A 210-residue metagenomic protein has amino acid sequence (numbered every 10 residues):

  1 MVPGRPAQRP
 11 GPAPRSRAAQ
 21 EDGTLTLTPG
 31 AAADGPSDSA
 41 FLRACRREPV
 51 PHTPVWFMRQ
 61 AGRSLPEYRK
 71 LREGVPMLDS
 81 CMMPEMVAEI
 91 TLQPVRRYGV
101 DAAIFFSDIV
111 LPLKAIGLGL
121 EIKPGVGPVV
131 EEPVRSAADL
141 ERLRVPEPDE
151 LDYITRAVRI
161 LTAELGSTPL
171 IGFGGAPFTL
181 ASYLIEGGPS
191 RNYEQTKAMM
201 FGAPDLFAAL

Functional and structural regions predicted by a protein language model:
M1-T24: Compositionally biased, low-complexity flexible segments
G4-P6, P76-M77, S136-D139: Short, solvent-exposed coil/turn linker segments
A7, P54, G166-T168: Generic structural signal for short, solvent-exposed loop/turn connectors between secondary structure elements
Q8, Q20, Q60, Q93 (+1 more regions): Residue-identity detector for glutamine
G11-P12, S16-A18, R69, P124 (+1 more regions): Residue-level recognition of conserved structural "scaffold" positions that shape functional pockets and channels
P12, Q60-E67, G127-V134: Short, compositionally biased low-complexity segments
G23-P124: N-terminal basic, low-complexity leaders that serve as flexible interaction/assembly modules and, when applicable, as
E121-L210: Active-site-proximal, glycine-rich beta->alpha crossover segments in alpha/beta enzymes that shape flexible
